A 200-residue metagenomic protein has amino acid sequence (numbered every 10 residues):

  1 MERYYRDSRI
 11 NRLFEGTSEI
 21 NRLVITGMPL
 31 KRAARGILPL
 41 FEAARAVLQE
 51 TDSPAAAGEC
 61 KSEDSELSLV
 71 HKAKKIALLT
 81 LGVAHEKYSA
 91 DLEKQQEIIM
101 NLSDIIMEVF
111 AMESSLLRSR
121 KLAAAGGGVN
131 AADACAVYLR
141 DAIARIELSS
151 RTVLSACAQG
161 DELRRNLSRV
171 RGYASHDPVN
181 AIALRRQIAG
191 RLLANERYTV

Functional and structural regions predicted by a protein language model:
M1-V200: Flavin-dependent oxidoreductase catalytic core characteristic of acyl-CoA dehydrogenase/oxidase-like enzymes
